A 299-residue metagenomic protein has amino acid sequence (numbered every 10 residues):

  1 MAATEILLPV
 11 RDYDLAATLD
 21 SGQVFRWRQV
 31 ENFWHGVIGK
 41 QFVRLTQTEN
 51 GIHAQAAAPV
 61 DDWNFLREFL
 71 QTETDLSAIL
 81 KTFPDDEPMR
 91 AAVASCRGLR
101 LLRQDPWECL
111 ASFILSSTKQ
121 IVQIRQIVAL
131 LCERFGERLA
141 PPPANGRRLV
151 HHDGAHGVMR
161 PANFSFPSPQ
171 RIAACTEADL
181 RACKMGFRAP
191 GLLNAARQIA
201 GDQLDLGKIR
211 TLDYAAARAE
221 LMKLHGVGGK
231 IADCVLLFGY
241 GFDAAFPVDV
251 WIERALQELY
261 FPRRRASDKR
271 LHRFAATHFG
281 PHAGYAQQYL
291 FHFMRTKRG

Functional and structural regions predicted by a protein language model:
M1-G299: HhH-family (HhH-GPD) DNA N-glycosylase catalytic core used in base-excision repair
